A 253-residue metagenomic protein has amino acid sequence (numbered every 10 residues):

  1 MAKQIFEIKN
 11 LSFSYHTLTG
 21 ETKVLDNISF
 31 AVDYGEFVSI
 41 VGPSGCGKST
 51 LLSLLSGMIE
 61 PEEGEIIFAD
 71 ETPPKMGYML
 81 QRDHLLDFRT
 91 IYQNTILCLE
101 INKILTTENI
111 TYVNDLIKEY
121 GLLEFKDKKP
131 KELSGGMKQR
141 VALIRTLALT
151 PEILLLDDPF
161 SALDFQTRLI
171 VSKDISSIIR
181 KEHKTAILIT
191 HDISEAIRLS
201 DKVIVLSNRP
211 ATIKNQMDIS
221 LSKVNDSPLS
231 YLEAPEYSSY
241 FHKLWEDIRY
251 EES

Functional and structural regions predicted by a protein language model:
V41-P43: The feature captures the beta-strand-to-loop junction immediately N-terminal to the Walker
S56: Helix-to-loop junction immediately C-terminal to a conserved catalytic motif
R89-I96: Short coil-to-helix segment of the ABC ATPase nucleotide-binding domain corresponding to the Q-loop/switch region
T107-F125, S177: Conserved ABC ATPase "signature" region
K129-L133, M137: Conserved ABC ATPase signature
A148-E152: A short, proline-enriched helix->beta-strand linker immediately N-terminal to the Walker B motif in ABC-type P-loop
L154-D157: Catalytic Walker B motif of ABC-type/P-loop ATPase nucleotide-binding domains
